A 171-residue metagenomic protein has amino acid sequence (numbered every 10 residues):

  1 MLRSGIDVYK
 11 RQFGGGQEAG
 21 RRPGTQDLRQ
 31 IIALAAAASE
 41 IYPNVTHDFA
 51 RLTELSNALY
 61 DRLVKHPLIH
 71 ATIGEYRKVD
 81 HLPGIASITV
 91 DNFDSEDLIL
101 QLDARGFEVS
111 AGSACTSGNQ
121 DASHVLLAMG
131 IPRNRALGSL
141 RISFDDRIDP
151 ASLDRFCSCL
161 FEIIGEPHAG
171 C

Functional and structural regions predicted by a protein language model:
M1-G5: Conserved beta strand-loop-helix elements of the APE1-like EEP
V8-Y9: Short, small-residue-biased leader/transition segments that mark boundaries at the very start of proteins
G16-R29, Y42-N44, S87: A short glycine-threonine-serine/GTX helix/turn-capping micro-motif
T25, I32-H47, V64-L68, R147: Amphipathic alpha-helix from the class-I
Q26-A33, D94, D121: Catalytic-loop motifs flanking and including active-site residues across diverse enzymes
Y42-T89, F93-L98: Conserved PLP-dependent catalytic core of the aminotransferase class-I/II
A86-L140: Conserved C-terminal alpha-helix-loop-beta "cap" of PLP-dependent enzymes that closes/shapes the active-site mouth
D121-C171: PLP-dependent enzyme catalytic core of the Aspartate aminotransferase-like
